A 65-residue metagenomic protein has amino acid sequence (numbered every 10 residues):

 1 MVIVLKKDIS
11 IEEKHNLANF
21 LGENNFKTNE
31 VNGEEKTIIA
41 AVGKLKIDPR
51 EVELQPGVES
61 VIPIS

Functional and structural regions predicted by a protein language model:
M1-S65: Non-catalytic terminal accessory/regulatory regions of metabolic enzymes
